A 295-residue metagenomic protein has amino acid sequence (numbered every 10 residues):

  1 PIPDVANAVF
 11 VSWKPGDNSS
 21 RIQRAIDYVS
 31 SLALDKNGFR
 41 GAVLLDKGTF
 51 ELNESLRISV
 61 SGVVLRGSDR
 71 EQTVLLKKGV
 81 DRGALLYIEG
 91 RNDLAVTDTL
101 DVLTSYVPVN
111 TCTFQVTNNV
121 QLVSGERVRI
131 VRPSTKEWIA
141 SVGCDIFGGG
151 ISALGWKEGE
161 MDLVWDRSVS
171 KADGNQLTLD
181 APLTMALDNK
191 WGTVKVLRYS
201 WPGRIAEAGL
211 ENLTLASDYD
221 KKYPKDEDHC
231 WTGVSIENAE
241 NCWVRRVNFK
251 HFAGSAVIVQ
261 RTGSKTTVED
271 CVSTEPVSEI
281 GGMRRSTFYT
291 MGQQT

Functional and structural regions predicted by a protein language model:
P1-Y223: Extracellular "leader-to-stem" segments immediately downstream of a signal peptide or signal-anchor in secreted/lumenal
W13-G16, N53, W231-S235, A256-V259 (+2 more regions): Alpha-helix capping and helix-loop boundary segments enriched in small/acidic/polar residues
K36, M161, K225-E227, I236-N238 (+4 more regions): Low-complexity, polar/charged sequence tracts that form flexible coils or short amphipathic helices and often embed
G41, C112, E126, W165 (+9 more regions): Structural beta-strand/beta-sheet cores of well-ordered domains, especially the beta-sheet scaffolds that support
A42, S55, G83-L85, T113 (+4 more regions): Structural detector of coil-to-beta-strand junctions
V60, A140-G143, V259, S264 (+1 more regions): Hydrophobic alpha-helical segments
G62, S68-E71, A206-S217, E240-H251 (+3 more regions): Right-handed parallel beta-helix
L179-G203, E227-E240, V257-T274: A short, hydrophobic/aromatic-rich structural module that often spans a beta strand with its adjoining loop
